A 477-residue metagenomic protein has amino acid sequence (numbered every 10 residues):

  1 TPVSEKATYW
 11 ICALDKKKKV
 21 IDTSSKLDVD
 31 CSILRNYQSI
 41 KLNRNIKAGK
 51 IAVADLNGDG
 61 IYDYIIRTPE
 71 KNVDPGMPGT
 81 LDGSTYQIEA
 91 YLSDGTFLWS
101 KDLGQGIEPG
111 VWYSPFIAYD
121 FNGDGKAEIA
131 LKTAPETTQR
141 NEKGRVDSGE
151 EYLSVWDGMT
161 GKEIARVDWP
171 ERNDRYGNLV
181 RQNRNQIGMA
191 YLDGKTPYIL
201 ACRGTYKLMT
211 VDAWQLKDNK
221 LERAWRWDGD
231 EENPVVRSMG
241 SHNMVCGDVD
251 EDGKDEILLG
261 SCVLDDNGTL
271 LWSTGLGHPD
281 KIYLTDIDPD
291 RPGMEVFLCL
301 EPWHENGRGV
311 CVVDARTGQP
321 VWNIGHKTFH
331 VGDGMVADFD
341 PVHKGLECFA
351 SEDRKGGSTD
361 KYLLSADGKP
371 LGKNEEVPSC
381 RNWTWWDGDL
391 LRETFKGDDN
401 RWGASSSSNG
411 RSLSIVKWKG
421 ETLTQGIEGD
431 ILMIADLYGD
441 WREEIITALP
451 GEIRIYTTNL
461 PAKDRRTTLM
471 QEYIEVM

Functional and structural regions predicted by a protein language model:
P2-M477: Beta-propeller-forming repeat regions
